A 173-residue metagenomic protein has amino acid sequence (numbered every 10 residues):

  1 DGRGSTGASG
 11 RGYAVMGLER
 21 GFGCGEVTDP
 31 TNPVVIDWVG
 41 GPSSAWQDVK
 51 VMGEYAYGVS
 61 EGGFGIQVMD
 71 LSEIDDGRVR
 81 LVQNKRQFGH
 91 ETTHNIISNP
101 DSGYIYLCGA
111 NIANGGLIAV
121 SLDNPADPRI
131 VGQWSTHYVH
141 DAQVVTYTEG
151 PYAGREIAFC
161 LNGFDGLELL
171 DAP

Functional and structural regions predicted by a protein language model:
D1-P173: Feature marking well-ordered beta-strand scaffolds used for ligand recognition
